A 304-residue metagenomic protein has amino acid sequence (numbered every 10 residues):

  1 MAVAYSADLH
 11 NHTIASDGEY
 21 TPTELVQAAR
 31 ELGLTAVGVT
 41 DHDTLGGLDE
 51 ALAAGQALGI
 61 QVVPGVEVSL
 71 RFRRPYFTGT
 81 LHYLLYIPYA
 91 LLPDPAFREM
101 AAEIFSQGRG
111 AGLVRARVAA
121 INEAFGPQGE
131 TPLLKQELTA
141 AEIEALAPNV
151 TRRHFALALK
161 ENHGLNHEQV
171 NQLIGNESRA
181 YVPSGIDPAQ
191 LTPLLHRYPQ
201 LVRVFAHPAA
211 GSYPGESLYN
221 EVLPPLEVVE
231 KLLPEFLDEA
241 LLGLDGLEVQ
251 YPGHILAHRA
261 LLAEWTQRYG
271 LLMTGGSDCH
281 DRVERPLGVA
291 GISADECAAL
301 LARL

Functional and structural regions predicted by a protein language model:
M1-T80, Y89-A90, Y181, I186-D187 (+3 more regions): An N-terminally biased module of ancient metal coordination in phosphate/nucleic-acid-related enzymes
A7-D8, L34, M100, L138 (+3 more regions): Generic signal for short, ordered secondary-structure residues within or immediately flanking folded domains
E24-T35, D94-E123: Alpha-helical scaffold segments that flank or form the walls of functional sites
G46, R109-A116, V150, H154: Residues forming well-ordered secondary-structure scaffolds
R74-G110, A156-E177, I292-L304: Active-site gating loops and adjacent loop-to-helix segments of metal-dependent hydrolytic enzymes
A90-R109, G126-P132, H196-Q200, D238-L242: Intrinsically disordered, low-complexity coil segments
V118-R197, L201: Hydrophobic, aromatic-enriched interface-forming segments
T151, A290-S293: Helix N-cap / beta->alpha transition motif
